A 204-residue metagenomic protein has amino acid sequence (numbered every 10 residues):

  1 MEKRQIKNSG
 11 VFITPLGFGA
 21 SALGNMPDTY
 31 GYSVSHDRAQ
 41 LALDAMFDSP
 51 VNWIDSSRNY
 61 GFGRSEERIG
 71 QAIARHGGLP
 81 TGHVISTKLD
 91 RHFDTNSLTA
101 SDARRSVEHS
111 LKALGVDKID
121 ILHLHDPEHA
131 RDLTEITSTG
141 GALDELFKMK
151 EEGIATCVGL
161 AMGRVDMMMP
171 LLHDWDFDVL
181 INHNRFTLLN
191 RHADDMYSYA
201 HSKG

Functional and structural regions predicted by a protein language model:
M1-H83: N-terminal binding-site loop/beta-alpha segment at the start of enzyme catalytic domains that lines or forms
K3, P127-G204: Beta/alpha (TIM)-barrel catalytic core signal, keyed to glycine-rich beta->alpha loops juxtaposed to Asp/Glu that bind
Q5, I13-G17, N52-W53, G82-K88 (+4 more regions): Structural preference for beta-strand elements that scaffold enzyme active sites
S21-L23, S57-N59, K88-H92, L124-P127 (+2 more regions): Active-site beta-loop-alpha junctions enriched in small/polar residues
Y32-M46, N96-G115, G163-L172: Short, acidic/polar
S57-E66, H92-A100, A130-R131, F186-H192: Acidic-and-aromatic substrate-binding clefts and catalytic sites of carbohydrate-active enzymes
R75-G82, L114-G115, M149-I154, D174-D176: Short helix-capping segments at alpha-helix termini
L111-L133: Active-site groove signature of glycoside hydrolases
